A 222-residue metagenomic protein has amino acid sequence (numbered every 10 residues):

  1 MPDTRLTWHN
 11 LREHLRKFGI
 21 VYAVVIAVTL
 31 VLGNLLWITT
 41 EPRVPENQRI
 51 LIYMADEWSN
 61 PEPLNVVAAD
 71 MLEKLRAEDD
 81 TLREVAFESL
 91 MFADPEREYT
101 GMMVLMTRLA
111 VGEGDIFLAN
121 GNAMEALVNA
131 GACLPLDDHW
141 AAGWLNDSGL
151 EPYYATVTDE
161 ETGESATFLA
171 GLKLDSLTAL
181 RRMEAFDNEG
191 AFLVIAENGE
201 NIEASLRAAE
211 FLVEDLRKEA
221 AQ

Functional and structural regions predicted by a protein language model:
M1-E13: N-terminal Lys/Arg-rich, disordered targeting/topogenic segments
K17-T39: Hydrophobic membrane-insertion alpha-helices, especially the h-region of bacterial N-terminal signal peptides
A23-V25, V213-Q222: Periplasmic-binding protein-like
T40-M54: Ser/Thr/Pro/Gly-rich low-complexity linker/stalk segments immediately outside membranes or between
S59-I116, G121-N122: Extracytoplasmic/periplasmic/luminal assembly and interaction segments in envelope/secretory/respiratory proteins
T100-G163: Extracytoplasmic "Venus flytrap"/periplasmic binding protein-like
F186-N201: A bilobed periplasmic-binding-protein/Venus flytrap-type ligand-binding module shared by bacterial periplasmic
N201-F211: Short amphipathic alpha-helical coupling segments at ligand-binding clamshell hinges and other catalytic/signaling
